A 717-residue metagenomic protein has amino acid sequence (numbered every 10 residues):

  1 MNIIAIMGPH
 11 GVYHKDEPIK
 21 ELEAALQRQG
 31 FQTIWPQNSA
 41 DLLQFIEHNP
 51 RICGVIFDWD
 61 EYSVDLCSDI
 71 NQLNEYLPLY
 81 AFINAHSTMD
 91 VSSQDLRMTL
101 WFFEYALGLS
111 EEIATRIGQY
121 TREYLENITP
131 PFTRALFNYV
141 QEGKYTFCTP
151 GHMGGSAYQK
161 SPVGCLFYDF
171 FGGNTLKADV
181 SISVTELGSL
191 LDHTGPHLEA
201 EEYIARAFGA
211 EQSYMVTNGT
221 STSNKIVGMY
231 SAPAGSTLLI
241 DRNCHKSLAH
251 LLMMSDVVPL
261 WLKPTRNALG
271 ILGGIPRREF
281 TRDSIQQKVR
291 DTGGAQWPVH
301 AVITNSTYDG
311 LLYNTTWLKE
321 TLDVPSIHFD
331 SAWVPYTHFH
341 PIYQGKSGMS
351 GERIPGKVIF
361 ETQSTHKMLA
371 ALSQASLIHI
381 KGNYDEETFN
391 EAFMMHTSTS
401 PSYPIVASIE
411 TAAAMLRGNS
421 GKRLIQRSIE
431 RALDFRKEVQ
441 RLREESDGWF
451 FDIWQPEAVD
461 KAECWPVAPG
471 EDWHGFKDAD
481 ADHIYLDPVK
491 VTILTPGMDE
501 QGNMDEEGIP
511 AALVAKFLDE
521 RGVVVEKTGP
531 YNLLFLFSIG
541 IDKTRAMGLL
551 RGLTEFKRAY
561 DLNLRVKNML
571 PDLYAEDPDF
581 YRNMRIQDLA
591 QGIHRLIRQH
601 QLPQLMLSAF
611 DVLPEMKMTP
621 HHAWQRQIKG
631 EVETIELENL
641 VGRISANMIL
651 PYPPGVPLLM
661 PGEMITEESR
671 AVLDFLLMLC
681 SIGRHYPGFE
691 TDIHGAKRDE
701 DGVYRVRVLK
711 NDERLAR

Functional and structural regions predicted by a protein language model:
M1-I4, P50, E211, A234-G235 (+1 more regions): A short, charged/proline- and glycine-enriched loop that marks the coil->beta-strand transition at the N-terminal
N2-D16, L238-D241: Short hydrophobic beta-strand segments
H10-V12, D60-E61, F82-M89, G108-L109 (+2 more regions): Short beta-alpha junction loops
Y13-G30, S39-F57, I70-Q72, Y76-L77 (+4 more regions): Non-catalytic terminal extensions of PLP-dependent enzymes
L26, P36-F45, D58, D65-S68 (+1 more regions): Conserved PLP-enzyme active-site core in the AAT-like
Y76-A81, V324-H328: Short beta-strand/loop segments at the ligand-binding rim of alpha/beta enzyme cores
N174-T222, A432: Conserved N-terminal alpha-helix of the aminotransferase class I/II PLP-enzyme fold
